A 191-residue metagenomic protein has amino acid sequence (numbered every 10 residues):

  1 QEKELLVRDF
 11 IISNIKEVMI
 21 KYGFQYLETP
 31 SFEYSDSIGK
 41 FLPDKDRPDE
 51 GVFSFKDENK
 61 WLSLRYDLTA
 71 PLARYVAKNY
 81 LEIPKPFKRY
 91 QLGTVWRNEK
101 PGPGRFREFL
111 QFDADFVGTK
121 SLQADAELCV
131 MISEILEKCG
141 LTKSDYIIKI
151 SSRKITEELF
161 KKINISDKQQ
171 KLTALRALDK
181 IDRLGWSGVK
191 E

Functional and structural regions predicted by a protein language model:
E2-E191: Extended, charged alpha-beta segments that form solvent-exposed binding/catalytic grooves in nucleic-acid-handling
